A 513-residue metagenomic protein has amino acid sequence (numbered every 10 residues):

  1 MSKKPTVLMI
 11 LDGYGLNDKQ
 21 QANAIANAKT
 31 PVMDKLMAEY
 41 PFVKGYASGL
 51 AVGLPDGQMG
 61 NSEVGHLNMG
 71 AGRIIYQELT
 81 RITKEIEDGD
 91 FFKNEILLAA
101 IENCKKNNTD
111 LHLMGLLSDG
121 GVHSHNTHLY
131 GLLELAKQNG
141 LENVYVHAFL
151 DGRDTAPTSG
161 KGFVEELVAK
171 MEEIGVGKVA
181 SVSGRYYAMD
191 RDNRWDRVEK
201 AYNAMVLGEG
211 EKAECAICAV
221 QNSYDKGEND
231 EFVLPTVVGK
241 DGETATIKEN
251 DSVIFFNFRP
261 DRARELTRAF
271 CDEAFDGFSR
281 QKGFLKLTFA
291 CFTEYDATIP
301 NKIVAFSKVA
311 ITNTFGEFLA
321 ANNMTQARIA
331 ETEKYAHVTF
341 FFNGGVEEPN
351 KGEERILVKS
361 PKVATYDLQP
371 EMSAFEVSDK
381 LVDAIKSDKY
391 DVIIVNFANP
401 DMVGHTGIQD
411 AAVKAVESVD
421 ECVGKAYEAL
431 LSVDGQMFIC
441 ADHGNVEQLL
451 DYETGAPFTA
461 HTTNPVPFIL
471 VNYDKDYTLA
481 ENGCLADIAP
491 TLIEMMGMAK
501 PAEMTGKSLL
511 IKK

Functional and structural regions predicted by a protein language model:
M1-K513: Feature captures the catalytic ectodomains and active-site-proximal regions of enzymes that hydrolyze or transfer
